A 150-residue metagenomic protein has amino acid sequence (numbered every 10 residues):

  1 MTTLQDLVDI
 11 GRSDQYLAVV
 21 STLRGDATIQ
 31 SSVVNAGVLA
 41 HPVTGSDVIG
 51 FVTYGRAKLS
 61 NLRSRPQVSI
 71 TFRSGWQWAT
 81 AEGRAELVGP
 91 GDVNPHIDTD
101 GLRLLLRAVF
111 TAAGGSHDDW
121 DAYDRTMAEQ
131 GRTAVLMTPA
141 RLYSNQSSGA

Functional and structural regions predicted by a protein language model:
M1-V19: Short, basic/aromatic recognition patches
T2, Q77-A150: Charged, gly/pro-rich active-site loop segments
I10, D26, R73-G75, R125-M127: Generic marker of residues within folded, mature protein domains
Q15-Y54, V68-F72, T80-R84: Short beta-strand segments
G55-K58, Q77: A generic "binding-loop/recognition-motif" signal
